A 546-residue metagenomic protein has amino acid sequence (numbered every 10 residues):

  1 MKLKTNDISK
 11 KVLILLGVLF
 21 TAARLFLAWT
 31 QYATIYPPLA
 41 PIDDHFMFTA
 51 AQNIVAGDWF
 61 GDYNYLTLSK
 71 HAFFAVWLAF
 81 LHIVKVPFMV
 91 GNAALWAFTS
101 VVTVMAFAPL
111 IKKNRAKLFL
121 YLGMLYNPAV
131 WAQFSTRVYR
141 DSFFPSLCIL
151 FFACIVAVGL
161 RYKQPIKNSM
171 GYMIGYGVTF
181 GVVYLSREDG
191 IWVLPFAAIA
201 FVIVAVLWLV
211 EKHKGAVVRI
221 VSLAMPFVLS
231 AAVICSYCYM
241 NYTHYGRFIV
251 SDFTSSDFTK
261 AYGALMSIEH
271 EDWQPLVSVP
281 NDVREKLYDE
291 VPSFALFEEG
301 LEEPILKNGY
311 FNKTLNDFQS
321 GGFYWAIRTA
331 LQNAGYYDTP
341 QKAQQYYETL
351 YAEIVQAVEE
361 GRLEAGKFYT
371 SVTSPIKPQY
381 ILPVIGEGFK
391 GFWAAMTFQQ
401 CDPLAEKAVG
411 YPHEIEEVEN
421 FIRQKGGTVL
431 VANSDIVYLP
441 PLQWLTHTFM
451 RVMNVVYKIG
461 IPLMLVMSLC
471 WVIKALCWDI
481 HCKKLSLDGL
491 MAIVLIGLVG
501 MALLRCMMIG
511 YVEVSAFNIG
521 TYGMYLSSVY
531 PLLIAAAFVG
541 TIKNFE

Functional and structural regions predicted by a protein language model:
M1-W29, V221-M225, H481-L495, N544-E546: Start-transfer (signal-anchor) and selected internal transmembrane alpha helices of multi-pass inner/ER membrane
S9-A40, Y126-N127, L229-Y239, A502-C506: Transmembrane signal-anchor helices characteristic of membrane glycosylation enzymes that use polyprenol
Y32-A50, W59-W77: Extracytoplasmic catalytic/substrate-binding loops of multi-pass membrane glycan-assembly enzymes
A33-I42, F46-F48, S230-Q379: Juxtamembrane membrane-water interface segments immediately following transmembrane helices in multi-pass
A72-A79, K85-M89, L122-L147, G181 (+1 more regions): Aromatic- and kink-enriched transmembrane "portal" helix at the membrane-lumen/periplasm boundary that abuts
V84-N92, L350-V499: Membrane-interface anchor segments at the N-terminal boundary of transmembrane helices in multi-pass membrane enzymes
F88-K117, L150, C154: Transmembrane-helix motifs of polytopic, lipid-linked glycan transferases
Y172-R187, S230-V233, Y237: Membrane-interface alpha helices of multi-pass inner-membrane proteins
